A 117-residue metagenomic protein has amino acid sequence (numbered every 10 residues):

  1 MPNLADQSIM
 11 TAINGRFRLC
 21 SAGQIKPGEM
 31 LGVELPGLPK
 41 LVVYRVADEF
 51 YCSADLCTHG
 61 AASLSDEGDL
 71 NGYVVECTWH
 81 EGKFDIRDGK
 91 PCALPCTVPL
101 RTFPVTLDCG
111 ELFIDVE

Functional and structural regions predicted by a protein language model:
M1-G15, A22: A boundary/linker detector
A12-F17, Q24-K26, D85-G89: Short Pro/Gly-enriched beta-strand edge/turn motifs at strand-loop
R18-C20, L64: Local beta-strand/beta-hairpin segments that build beta-sheet-rich folds
S21-A22, G72: Short, functional N-terminal and low-complexity linear motifs
A22-I25, L38: N-terminal beta-hairpin/loop module of FHA
E29-E117: Rieske [2Fe-2S] iron-sulfur-binding domain
